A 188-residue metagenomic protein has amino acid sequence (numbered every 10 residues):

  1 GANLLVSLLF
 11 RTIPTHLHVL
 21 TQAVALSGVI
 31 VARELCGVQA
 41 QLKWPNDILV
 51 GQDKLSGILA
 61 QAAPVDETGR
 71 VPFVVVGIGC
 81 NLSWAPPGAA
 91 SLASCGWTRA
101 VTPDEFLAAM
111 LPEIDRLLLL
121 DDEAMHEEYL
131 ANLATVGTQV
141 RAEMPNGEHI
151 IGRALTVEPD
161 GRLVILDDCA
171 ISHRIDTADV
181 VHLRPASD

Functional and structural regions predicted by a protein language model:
G1-I13, L20-V24: DPxDG-like acidic metal-binding loop motif
I13-T15, Q22-A40, V50-D188: Long, positively charged amphipathic alpha-helical accessory segments at protein N-termini or as interdomain linkers
